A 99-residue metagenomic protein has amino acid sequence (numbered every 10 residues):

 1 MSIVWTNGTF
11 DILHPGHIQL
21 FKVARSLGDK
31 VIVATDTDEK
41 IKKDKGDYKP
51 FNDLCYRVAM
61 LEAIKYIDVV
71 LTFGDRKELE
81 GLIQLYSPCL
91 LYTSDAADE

Functional and structural regions predicted by a protein language model:
S2-T35: N-terminal catalytic cores of NTP/NDP-binding nucleotidyl/phosphoryl-transfer enzymes
T9-D11, D47-P50, I67-T72: Short, flexible loop segments at the rims of nucleotide/cofactor-binding pockets, characterized by
P15-I18, L54-C55, F73-E80: Structural motif corresponding to alpha-helix initiation and N-cap regions
L20, G28-I64: Short, surface-exposed acidic-centric catalytic microdomains
V58-R76: Short acidic amphipathic segments
G81-L91: Proline-aspartate-enriched helix->loop->beta-strand connector
Y92-A97: Conserved small/polar residues in nucleotide/adenosyl-binding loops
